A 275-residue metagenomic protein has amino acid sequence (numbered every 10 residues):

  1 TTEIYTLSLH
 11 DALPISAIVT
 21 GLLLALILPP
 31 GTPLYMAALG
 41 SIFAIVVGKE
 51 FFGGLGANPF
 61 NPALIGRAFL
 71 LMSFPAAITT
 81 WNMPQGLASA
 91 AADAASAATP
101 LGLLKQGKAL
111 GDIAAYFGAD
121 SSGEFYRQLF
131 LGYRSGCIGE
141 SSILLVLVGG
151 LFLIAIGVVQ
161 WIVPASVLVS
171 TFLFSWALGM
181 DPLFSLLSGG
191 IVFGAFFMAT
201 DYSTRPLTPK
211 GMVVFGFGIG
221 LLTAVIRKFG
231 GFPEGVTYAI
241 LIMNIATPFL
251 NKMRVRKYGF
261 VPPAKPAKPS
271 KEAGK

Functional and structural regions predicted by a protein language model:
T1-D11: Single conserved hydrophobic/aromatic residue that forms the stacking wall/gate of nucleotide- or nucleobase-binding
A12, I45-G56, V146-I156, F196-R205: C-terminal ends of transmembrane helices
S16, T20-S89: A generic, well-ordered mixed alpha/beta core segment in the N-terminal half of proteins
S16-G21, A25, M36-G40, A44 (+12 more regions): Alpha-helical transmembrane segments in multi-pass membrane proteins
G31-G40, L129, Y133-S141, M180-I191: Structural signature of hydrophobic alpha-helical transmembrane segments
G56-V146: Long hydrophobic alpha-helical segments that form multi-pass transmembrane helix bundles in integral membrane proteins
P59, A63, F184-I191, G211-V214 (+1 more regions): Loop-to-transmembrane alpha-helix initiation sites
P206, I226-K275: Cytosolic-side transmembrane-helix boundaries in multi-pass membrane proteins
